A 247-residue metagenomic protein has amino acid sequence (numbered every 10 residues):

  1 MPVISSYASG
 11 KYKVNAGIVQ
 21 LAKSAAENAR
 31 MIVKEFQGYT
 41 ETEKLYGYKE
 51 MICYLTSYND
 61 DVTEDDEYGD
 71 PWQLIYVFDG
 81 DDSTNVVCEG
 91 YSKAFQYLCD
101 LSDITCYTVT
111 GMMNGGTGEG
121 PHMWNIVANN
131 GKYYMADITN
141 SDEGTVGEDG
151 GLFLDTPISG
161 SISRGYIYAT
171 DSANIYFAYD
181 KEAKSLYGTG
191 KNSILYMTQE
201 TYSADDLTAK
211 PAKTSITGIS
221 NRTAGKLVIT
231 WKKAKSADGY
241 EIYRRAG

Functional and structural regions predicted by a protein language model:
M1-I4: Intrinsically disordered, low-complexity N-terminal segments that are enriched in acidic
V14-G80: Secondary-structure boundary elements
T40-Y46, Y54, S83, D100-Y107 (+1 more regions): Loop/turn elements at helix/coil->beta-strand transitions in domains of secreted/extracellular proteins
G90-A169: Hydrophobic/aromatic-rich core segments of domains that either
G131, A246-G247: Solvent-exposed strand-loop boundary residues in beta-sheet-rich modules
G147-A212: Low-complexity, Gly/Ser/Thr/Pro-rich intrinsically disordered linker/tail segments
A209-D238: Pro/Thr/Ser/Gly-rich low-complexity, intrinsically disordered linker/stalk tracts
Y240-R244: Short beta-strand elements bearing conserved aromatic residues within extracellular beta-rich modules
